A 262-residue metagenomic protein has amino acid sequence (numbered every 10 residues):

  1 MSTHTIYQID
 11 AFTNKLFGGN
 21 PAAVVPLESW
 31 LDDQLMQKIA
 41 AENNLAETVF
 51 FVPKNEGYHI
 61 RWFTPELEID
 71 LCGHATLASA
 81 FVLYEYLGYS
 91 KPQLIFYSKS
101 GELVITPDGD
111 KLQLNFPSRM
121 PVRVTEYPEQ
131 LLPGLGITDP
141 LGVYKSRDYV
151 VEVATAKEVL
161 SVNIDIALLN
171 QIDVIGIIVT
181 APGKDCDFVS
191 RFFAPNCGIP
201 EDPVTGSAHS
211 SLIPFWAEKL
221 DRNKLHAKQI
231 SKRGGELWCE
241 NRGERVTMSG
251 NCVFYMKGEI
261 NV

Functional and structural regions predicted by a protein language model:
M1-L71, L77-V262: Active-site proximal loop and beta-alpha junction motif in alpha/beta enzyme cores
